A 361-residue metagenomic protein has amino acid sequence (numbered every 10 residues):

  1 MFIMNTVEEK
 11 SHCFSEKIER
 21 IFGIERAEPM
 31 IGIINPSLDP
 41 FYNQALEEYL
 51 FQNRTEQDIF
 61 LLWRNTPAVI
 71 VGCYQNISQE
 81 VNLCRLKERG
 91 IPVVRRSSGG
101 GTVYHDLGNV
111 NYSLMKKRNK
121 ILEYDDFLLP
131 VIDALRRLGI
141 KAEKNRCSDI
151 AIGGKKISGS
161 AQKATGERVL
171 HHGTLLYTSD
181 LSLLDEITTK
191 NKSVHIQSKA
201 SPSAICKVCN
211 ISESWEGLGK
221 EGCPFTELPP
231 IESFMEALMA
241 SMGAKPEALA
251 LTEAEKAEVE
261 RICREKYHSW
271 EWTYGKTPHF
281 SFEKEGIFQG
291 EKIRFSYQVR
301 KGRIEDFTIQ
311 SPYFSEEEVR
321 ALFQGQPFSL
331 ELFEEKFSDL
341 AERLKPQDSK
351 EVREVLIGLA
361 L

Functional and structural regions predicted by a protein language model:
F2-T6, H12-L122: N-terminal lobe of the biotin/lipoate ligase/transferase fold
Y49, L138-I140, S158, G166-T277 (+1 more regions): Long, positively charged amphipathic alpha-helical accessory segments at protein N-termini or as interdomain linkers
T66-V69, N145-G154: Short, glycine/charge-rich beta-strand/loop segments that flank catalytic centers and engage negatively charged groups
E88, I152-G153, F288: Structural motif
D106-S148: Contiguous, small/hydrophobic- and glycine-enriched helical/loop subdomains that border and often "cap" functional
E255, C263-Q310: Internal helical hairpin/lid segments
